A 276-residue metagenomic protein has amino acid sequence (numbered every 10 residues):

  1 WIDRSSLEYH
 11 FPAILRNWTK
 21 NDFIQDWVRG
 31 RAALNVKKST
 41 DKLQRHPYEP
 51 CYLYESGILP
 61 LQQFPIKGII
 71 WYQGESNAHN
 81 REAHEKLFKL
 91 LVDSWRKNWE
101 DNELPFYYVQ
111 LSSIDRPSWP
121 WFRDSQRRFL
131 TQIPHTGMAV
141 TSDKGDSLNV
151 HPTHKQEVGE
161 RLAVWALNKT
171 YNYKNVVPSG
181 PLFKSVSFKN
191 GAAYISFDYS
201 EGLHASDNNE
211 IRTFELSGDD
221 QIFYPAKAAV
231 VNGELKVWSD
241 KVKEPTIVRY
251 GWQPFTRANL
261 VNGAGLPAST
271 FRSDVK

Functional and structural regions predicted by a protein language model:
W1-K276: Cell-envelope and extracellular/periplasmic
